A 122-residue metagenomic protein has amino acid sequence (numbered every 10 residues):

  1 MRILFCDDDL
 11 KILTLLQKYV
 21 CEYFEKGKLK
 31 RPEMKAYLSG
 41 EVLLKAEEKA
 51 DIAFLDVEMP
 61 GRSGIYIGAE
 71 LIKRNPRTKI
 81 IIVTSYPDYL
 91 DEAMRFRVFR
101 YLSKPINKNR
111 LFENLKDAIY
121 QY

Functional and structural regions predicted by a protein language model:
D7, D56-V57: Active-site residues of response regulator receiver
L10-K35: Two-component/phosphorelay signaling modules centered on CheY-like receiver
E33-I52: Acidic, metal-coordinating helix/loop segments flanking the phosphotransfer/catalytic sites of two-component signaling
S39, S63-I67: Acidic catalytic/metal-coordinating carboxylates
P60: The feature encodes the CheY-like receiver
R77-P87: A short, hydrophobic beta-strand element within the central beta-sheet of small alpha/beta folds
K104: A Lys-centered signature of the CheY-like receiver
